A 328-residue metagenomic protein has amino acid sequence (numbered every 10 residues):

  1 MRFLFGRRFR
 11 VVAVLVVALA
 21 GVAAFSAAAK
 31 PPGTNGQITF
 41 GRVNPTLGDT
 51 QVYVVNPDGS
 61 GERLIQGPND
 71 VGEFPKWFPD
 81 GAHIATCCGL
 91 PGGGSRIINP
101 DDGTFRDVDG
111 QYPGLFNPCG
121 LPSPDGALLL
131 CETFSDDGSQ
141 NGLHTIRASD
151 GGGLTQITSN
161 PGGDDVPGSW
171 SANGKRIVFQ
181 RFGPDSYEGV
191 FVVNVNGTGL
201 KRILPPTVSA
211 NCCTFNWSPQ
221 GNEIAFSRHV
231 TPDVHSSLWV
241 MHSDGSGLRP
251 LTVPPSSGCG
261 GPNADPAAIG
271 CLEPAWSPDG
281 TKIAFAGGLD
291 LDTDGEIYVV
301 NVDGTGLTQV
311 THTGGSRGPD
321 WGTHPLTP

Functional and structural regions predicted by a protein language model:
R2-V12: Bacterial N-terminal signal peptides that target proteins for export
A13-V22: Bacterial N-terminal signal peptides
G21-P328: Sequence signature of WD/YWTD-type beta-propeller architectures
